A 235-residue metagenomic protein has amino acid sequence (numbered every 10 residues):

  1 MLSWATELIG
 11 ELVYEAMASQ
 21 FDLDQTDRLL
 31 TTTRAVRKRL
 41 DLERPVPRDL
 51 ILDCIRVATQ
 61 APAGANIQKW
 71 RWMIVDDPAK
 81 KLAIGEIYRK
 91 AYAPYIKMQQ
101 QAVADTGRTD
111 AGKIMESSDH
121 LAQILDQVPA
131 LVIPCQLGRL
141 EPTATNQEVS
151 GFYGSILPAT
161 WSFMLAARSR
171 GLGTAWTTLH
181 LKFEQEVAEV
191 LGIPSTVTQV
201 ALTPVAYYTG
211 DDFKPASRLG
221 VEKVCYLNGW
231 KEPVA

Functional and structural regions predicted by a protein language model:
W4-G10, A16-Q25, L29-T32, R37 (+1 more regions): C-terminal helix-cap and adjacent tail motif
D27-R28, R48-V57, L82: Short amphipathic alpha-helical segments
V36-D53: A short N-terminal beta-strand-loop micro-motif at the entrance of redox/enzyme domains
D53-A58, V132-E189: Small-aliphatic-rich amphipathic alpha-helix that forms the alpha element of a beta-alpha
V57-T59, M115-H120, V187-V190, G210-D212: Glycine-rich, charged/polar anion/phosphate-binding loops that engage phosphate groups from diverse ligands
A61-N66: Glycine-rich phosphate/pyrophosphate-binding beta-alpha loops
I74-I156: Glycine/small-residue-rich phosphate/adenosyl-binding loop
A93-A104, L191-P215: A glycine-rich helix N-cap at a beta->alpha junction
